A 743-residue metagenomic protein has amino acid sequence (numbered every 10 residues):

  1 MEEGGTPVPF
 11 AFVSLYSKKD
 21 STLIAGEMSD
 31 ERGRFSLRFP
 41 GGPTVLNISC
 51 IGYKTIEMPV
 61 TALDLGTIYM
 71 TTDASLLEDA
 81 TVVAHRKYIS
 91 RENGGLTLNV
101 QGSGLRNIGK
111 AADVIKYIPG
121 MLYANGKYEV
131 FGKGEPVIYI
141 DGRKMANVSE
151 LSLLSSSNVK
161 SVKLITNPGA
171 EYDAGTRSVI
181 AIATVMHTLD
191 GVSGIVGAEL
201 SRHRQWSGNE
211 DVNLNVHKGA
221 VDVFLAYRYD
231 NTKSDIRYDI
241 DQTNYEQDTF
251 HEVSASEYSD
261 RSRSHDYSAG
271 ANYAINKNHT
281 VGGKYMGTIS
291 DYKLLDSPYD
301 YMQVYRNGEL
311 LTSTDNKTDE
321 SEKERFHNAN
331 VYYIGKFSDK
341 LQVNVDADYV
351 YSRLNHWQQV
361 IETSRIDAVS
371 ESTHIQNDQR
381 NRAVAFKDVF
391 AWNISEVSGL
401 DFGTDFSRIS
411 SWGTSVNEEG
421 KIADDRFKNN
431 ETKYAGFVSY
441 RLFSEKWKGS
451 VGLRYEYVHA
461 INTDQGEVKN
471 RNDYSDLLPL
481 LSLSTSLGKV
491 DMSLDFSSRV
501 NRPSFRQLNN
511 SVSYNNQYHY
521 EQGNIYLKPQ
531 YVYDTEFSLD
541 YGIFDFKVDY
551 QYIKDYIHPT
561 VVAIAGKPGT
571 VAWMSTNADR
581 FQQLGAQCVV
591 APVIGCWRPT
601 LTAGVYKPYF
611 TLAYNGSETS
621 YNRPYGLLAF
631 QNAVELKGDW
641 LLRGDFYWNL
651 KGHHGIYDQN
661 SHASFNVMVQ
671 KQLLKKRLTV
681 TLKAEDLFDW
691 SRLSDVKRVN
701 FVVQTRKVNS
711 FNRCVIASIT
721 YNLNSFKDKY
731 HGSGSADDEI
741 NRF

Functional and structural regions predicted by a protein language model:
E3, S14-Y16, S49-Y53, L65-G104 (+3 more regions): Short, acidic, small-residue-rich periplasmic hinge/interaction motif at the N-terminus of Gram-negative outer-membrane
K19-R34: Short, acidic Ser/Thr/Gly-rich low-complexity loop/linker segments typical of extracellular and cell-surface proteins
R38, Y117, R143-G169: Short acidic/polar hinge/loop motifs at secondary-structure boundaries that mediate gating or recognition
A62-Y69, A111-V114, V148-S149, L164 (+2 more regions): N-terminal periplasmic accessory domains that precede and gate Gram-negative outer-membrane beta-barrel machines
A183-A198, R237, D241, H265-A269 (+7 more regions): Surface-exposed extracellular loop regions of Gram-negative outer-membrane beta-barrel proteins
D266-D291, N316-Q465, S486, V490-D491 (+2 more regions): Face-selective signature of the C-terminal outer-membrane beta-barrel domain
A383-K387, K433-A435, K528, D534 (+3 more regions): Outer membrane beta-barrel strand-and-loop segments of large Gram-negative receptors, especially TonB-dependent
K428-E431, K469-N472, V500-K554, V571-L584 (+1 more regions): Outer-membrane beta-barrel signature, preferentially recognizing the C-terminal barrel domain of Gram-negative
